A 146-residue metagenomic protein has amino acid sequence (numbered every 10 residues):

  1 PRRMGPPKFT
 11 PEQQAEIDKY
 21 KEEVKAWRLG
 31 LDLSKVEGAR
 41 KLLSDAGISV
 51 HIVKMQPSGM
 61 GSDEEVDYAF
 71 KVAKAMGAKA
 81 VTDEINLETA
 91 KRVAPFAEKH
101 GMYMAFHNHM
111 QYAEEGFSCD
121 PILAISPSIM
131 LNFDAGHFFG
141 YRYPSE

Functional and structural regions predicted by a protein language model:
P1, I52-P57, A80-L87, F106-M110 (+1 more regions): A cross-domain feature marking catalytic cores of carbohydrate-active enzymes and several ubiquitous metabolic/repair
P1-K74, A78-A80, K91, E98-M102: N-terminal pre-domain/capping segments
E22-L29, N86, F117-D120: Short, charge-rich amphipathic segments
K35, E65, T89, E115-S118 (+1 more regions): Residues at alpha-helix caps and immediate loop-helix transition turns in enzyme cores, especially N- and C-cap
P95-E146: Acidic/histidine-rich catalytic cores of soluble enzymes
